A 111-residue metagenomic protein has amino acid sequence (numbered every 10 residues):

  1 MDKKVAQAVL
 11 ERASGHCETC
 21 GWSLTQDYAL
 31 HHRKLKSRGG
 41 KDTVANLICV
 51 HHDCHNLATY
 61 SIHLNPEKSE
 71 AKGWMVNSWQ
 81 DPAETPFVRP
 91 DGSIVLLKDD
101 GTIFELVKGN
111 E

Functional and structural regions predicted by a protein language model:
M1-H16, K41, K72, E84-F87 (+1 more regions): Short, charged surface segments at domain edges that flank catalytic/cofactor-binding sites
M1-V5, L30-S37: Short Cys/His-rich Zn2+-coordinating modules
R12-S23, K36: Short hydrophobic alpha-helical module
E18, A29-R33, V50: Histidine-centered catalytic micro-motifs used for acid/base chemistry in nuclease and nucleotide-processing active
W22-T25, L47-E70: Short Cys/His-centered divalent metal-binding micro-motifs
K34-L47: Short linker/helix segments within small regulatory modules
K36, K68-M75: A short linear boundary/processing microfeature
K72-E111: Short flanking/linker segments adjacent to small metal-binding domains or redox-active Cys/His motifs
